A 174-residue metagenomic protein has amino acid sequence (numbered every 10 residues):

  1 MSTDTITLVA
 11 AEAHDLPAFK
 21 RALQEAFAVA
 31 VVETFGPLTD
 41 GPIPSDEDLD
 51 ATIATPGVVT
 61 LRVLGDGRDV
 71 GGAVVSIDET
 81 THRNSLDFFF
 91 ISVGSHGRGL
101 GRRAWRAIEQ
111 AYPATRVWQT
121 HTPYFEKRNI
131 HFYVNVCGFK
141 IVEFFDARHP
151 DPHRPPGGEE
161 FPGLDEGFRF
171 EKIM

Functional and structural regions predicted by a protein language model:
I6-R21: A short beta-loop-alpha structural element at the N-terminal edge of CoA-dependent acyl/N-acetyltransferase catalytic
F27-D50, V58: Conserved GNAT-fold acetyl-CoA-binding loop/helix
V58, G163-R169: Short hydrophobic/aromatic beta-strand or adjacent loop that forms the aromatic wall/cage of a ligand/substrate-binding
T60-R62, R68-I77, S85-F90: Conserved beta-strand in the GNAT
H82-V93, H121-T122: Conserved acetyl-CoA binding element of GNAT-fold acetyltransferases
I91, G97-Q110, N135: Conserved acetyl-CoA-binding loop-helix of GNAT-fold acetyltransferases
A111-Y124: Conserved GNAT acetyl-CoA-binding A-motif
H121-T122, C137-G163: Conserved catalytic-core motifs of GNAT/GCN5-like acyltransferases
